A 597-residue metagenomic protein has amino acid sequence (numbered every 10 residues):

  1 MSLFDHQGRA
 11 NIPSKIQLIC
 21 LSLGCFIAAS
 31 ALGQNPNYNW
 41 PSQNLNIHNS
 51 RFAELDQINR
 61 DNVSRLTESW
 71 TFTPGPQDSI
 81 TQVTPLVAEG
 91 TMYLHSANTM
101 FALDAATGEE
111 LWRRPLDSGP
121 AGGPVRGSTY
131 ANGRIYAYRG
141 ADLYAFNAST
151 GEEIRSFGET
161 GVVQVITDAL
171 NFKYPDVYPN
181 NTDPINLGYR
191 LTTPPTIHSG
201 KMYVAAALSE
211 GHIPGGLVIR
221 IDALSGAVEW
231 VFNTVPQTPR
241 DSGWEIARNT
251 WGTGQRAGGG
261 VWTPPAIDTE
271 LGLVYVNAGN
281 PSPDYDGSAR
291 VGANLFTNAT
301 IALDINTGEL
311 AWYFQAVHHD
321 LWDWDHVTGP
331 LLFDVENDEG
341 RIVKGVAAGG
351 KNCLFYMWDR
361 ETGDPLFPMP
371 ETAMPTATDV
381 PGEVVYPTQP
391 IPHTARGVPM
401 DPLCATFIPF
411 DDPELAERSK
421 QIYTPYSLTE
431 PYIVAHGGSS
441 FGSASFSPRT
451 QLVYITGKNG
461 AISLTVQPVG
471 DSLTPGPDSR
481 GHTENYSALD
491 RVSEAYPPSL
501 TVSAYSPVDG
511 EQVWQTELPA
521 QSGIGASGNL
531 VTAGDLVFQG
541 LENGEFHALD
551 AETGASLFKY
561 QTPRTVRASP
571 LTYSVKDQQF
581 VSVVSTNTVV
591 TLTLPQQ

Functional and structural regions predicted by a protein language model:
M1-K15: N-terminal secretory signal peptides that target proteins for export/translocation
K15-A28: Bacterial N-terminal signal peptides
Q34-P76, E109-S118, E152-P184, A227-P236 (+8 more regions): Aromatic (tryptophan-biased) beta-strands that constitute blades/sheets of beta-rich domains
W40-N44, D78-N98, A121-L143, P184-G215 (+8 more regions): Repeat-blade elements of multi-bladed beta-propeller folds
D104, N147, D222, D304 (+6 more regions): Structural recognition of the beta-propeller blade-terminating site
F146, G151, G215-V228, A293-G308 (+2 more regions): Beta-propeller blade signature
G329-V380, V584-T586, L594-Q596: Phosphate/diphosphate-binding loops
